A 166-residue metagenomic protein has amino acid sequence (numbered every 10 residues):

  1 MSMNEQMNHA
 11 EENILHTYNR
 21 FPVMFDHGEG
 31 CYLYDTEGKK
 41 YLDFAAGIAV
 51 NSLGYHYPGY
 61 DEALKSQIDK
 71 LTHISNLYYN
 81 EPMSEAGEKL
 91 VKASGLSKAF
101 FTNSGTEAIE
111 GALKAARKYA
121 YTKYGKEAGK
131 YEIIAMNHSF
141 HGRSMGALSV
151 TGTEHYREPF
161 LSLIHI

Functional and structural regions predicted by a protein language model:
M1-E29: Active-site-adjacent loop/helix segments that line or gate small-molecule/cofactor pockets in enzymes
V23-D43: Active-site and channel-lining beta-strand-loop segments that bind or position nucleotide-derived/phosphorylated
K40-K126: Glycine-rich loop-to-alpha-helix module at the N-terminal edge of alpha/beta enzyme cores
T106-E107, F140-M145: Conserved A3 ("GATE") glycine/threonine-rich loop of ANL adenylate-forming enzymes
L113-K114, R143-S149: Short acidic, glycine/serine/threonine-rich loops at helix termini
Y119-H141, S149: Conserved PLP-anchoring active-site segment centered on the Schiff-base-forming lysine
P159-F160: A glycine-rich helix N-cap at a beta->alpha junction
I164-I166: Conserved small/polar residues in nucleotide/adenosyl-binding loops
